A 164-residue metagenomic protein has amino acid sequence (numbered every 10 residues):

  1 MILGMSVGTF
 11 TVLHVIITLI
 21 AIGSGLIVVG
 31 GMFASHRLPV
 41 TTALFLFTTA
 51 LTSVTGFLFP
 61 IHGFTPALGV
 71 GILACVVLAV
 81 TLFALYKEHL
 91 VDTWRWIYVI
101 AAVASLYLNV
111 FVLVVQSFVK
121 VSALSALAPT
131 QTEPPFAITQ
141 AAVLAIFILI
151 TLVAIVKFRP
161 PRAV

Functional and structural regions predicted by a protein language model:
I2-V164: Polytopic transmembrane helical bundles with strong interfacial aromatic enrichment
